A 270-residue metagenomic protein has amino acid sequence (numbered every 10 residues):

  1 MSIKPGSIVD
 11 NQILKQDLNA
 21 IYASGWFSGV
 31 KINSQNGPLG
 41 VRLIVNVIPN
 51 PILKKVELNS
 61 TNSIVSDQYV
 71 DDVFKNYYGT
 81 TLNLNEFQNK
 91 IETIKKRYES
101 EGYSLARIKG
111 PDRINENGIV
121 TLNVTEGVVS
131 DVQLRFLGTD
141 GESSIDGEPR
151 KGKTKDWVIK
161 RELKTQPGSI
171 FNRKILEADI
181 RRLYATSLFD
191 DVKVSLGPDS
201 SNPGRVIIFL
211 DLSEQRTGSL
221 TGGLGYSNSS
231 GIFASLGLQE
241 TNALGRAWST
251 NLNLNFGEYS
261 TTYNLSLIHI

Functional and structural regions predicted by a protein language model:
M1-I232, G237, N251-S266: Periplasmic polypeptide-binding modules associated with outer-membrane biogenesis and secretion
Q239-T241: Short conserved beta-strand segments at catalytic cores or DNA/RNA-binding microdomains of nucleic-acid binding
A243-S249: Short loop/turn motifs that connect adjacent beta-strands in outer-membrane beta-barrel proteins
I268-I270: Conserved small/polar residues in nucleotide/adenosyl-binding loops
